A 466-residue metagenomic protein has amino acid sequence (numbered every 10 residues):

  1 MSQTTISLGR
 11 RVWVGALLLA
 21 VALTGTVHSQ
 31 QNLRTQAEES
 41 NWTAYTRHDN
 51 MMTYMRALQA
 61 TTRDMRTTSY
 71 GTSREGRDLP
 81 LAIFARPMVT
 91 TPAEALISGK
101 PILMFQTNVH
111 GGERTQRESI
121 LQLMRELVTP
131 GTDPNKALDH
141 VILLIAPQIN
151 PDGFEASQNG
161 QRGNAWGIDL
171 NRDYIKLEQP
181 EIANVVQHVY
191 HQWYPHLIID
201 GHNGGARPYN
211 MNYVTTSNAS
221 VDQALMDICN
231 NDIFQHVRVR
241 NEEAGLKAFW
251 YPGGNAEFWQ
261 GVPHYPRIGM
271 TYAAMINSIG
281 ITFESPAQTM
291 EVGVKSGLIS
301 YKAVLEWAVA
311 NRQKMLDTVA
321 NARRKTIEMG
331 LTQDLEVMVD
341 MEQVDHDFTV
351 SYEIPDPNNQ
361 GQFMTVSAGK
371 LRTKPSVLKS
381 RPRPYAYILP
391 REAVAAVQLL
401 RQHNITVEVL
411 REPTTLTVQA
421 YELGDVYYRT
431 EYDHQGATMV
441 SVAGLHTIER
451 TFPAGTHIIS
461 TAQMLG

Functional and structural regions predicted by a protein language model:
S2-A16: Bacterial N-terminal signal peptides that target proteins for export
Q3-T4, L23-G25: Intrinsically disordered/low-complexity terminal segments and short unstructured peptides
T5-G9, H28-G466: Structured catalytic-domain cores with a bias toward divalent-metal coordination
V14-T24: Bacterial N-terminal signal peptides
